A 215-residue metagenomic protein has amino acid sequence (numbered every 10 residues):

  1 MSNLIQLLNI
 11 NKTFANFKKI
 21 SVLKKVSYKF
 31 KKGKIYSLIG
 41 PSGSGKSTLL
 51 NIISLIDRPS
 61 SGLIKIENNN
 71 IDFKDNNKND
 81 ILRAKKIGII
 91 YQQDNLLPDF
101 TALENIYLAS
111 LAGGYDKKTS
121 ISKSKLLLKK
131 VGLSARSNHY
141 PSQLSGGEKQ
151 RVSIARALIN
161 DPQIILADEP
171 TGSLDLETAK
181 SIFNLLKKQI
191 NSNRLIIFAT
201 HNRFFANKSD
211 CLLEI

Functional and structural regions predicted by a protein language model:
S54: Helix-to-loop junction immediately C-terminal to a conserved catalytic motif
G62-F73: Conserved ABC transporter NBD signature motif
I71-G88, N191: ABC ATPase NBD coupling module
F100-L108: Short coil-to-helix segment of the ABC ATPase nucleotide-binding domain corresponding to the Q-loop/switch region
Y140-Q150: Conserved ABC ATPase signature
I159-Q163: A short, proline-enriched helix->beta-strand linker immediately N-terminal to the Walker B motif in ABC-type P-loop
I165-D168: Catalytic Walker B motif of ABC-type/P-loop ATPase nucleotide-binding domains
